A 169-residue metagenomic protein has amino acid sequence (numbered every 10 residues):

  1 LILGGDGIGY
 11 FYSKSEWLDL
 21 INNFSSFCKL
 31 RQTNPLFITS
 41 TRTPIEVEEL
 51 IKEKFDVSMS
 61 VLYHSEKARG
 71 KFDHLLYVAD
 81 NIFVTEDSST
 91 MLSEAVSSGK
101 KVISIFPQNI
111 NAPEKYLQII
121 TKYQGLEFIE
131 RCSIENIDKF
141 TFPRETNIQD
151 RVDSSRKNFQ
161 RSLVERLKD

Functional and structural regions predicted by a protein language model:
L1-I45: Active-site donor-nucleotide binding/catalytic segment of nucleotide-sugar enzymes
F27, L75, E94: Hydrophobic/aromatic ligand-binding patch that stacks against planar heteroaromatic rings of cofactors or nucleotides
E46-D56, E114-Y123: Short, aromatic/basic amphipathic alpha-helical patches
L50-T90: Donor nucleotide-activated moiety binding/catalytic core segment of transferases that use nucleotide-activated donors
Y77-A79, S97-K101: Conserved donor-binding/catalytic loop of nucleotide-activated donor transferases
V84, K101-S104: Short hydrophobic beta-strand element within catalytic cores of glycosyltransferases and related nucleotide-activated
T90-S97: Acidic, divalent-metal-coordinating active-site segment for phosphoryl/phosphodiester hydrolysis, typified by short
I120-D169: Leloir-type glycosyltransferase catalytic cores
